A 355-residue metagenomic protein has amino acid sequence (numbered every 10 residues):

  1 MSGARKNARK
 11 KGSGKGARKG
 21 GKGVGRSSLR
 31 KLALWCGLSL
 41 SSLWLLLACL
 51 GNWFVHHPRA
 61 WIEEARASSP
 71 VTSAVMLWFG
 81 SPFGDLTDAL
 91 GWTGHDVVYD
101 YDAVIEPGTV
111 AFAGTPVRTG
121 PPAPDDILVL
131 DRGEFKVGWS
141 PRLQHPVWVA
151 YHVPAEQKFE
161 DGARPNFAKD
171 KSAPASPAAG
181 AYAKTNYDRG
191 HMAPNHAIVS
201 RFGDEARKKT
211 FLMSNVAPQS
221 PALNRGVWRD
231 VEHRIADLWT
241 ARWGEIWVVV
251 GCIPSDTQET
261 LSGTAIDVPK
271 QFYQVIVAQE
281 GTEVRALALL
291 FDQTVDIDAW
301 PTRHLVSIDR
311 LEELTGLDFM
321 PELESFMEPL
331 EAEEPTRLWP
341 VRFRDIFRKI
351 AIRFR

Functional and structural regions predicted by a protein language model:
S2-R355: Domain-level detector for secreted/extracellular nuclease and nuclease-toxin modules, and for the ENPP-like C-terminal
